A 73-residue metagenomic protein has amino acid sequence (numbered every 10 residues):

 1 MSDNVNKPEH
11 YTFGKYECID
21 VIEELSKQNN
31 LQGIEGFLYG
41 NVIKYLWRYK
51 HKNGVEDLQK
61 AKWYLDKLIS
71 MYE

Functional and structural regions predicted by a protein language model:
M1-E73: Intrinsically disordered, low-complexity regulatory regions that flank transcription factor DNA-binding cores
